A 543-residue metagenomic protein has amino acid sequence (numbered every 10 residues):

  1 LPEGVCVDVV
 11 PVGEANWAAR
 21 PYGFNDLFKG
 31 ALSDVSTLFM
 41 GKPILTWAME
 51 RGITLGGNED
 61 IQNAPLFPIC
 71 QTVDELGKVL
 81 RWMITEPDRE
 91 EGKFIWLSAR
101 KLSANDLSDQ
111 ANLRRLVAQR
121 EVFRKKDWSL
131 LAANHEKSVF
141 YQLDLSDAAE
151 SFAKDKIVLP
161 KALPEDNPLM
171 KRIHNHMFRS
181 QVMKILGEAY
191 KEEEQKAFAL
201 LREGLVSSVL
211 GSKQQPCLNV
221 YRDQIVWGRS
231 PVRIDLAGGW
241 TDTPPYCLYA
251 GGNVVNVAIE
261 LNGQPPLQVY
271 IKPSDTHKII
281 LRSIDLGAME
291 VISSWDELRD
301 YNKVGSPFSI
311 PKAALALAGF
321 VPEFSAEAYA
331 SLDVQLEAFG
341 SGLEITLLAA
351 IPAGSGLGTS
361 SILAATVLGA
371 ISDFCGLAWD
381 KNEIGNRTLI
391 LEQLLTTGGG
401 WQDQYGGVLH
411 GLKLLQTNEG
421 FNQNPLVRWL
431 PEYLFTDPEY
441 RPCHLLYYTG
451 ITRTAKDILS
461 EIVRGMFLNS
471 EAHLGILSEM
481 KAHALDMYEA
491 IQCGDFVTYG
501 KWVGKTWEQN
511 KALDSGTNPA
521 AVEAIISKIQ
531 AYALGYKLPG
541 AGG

Functional and structural regions predicted by a protein language model:
L1-E3: Catalytic metal-binding acidic patch
C6-P11, N16-A18, L32-E337, N386-T397 (+1 more regions): C-terminal nucleotide
I292-R299, S341-A353: Glycine/charged-rich beta-loop-alpha catalytic/anionic-binding loops adjacent to active sites
E337-I345, E383-I384: Short, charged, amphipathic alpha-helices and their helix-cap/turn boundaries
I351-S355, L534-Y536: Short pre-catalytic strand/loop immediately N-terminal to key active-site residues, enriched for Gly-Thr
S355-L377: DPxDG-like acidic metal-binding loop motif
F374-E383, N424: Inter-helical turn/loop segments and adjacent helix faces that build the functional surface of alpha-helical bundle
